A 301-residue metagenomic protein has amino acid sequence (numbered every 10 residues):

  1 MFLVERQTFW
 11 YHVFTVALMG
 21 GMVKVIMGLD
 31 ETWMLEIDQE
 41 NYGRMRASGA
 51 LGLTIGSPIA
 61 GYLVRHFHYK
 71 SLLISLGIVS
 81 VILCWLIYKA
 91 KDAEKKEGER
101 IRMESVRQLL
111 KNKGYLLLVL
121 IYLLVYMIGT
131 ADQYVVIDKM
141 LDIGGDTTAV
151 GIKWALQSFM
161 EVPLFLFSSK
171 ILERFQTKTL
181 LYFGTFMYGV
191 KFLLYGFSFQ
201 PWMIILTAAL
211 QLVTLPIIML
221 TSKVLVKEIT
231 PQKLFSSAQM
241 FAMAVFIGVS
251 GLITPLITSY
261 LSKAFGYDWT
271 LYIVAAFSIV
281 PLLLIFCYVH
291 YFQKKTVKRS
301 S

Functional and structural regions predicted by a protein language model:
M1, T179-L194: Structural signature of the two symmetry-related core transmembrane helices
T8-M27, L123, M203-I217: Hydrophobic core of transmembrane alpha-helices in multi-pass small-molecule transporters, especially MFS/SLC-type
T15-S48: Cytoplasmic helix-loop-helix junction between adjacent transmembrane helices in 12-TM secondary transporters
A17-L18, K111-A131, A209, V213 (+1 more regions): Pair of pore-lining "gating" transmembrane helices in MFS-fold secondary transporters
V64, P163-Q176, S262: Helix-to-loop junctions at the C-terminal end of transmembrane segments in multipass secondary transporters
S71-Y88, T270-V289: Symmetry-related core transmembrane helices of the 12-TM Major Facilitator Superfamily/SLC fold
Y88-L120: Juxtamembrane intracellular "pre-TM" segments in multi-pass secondary transporters
G114-K153, M219: Helix-loop boundary and gating motifs at the non-cytosolic
